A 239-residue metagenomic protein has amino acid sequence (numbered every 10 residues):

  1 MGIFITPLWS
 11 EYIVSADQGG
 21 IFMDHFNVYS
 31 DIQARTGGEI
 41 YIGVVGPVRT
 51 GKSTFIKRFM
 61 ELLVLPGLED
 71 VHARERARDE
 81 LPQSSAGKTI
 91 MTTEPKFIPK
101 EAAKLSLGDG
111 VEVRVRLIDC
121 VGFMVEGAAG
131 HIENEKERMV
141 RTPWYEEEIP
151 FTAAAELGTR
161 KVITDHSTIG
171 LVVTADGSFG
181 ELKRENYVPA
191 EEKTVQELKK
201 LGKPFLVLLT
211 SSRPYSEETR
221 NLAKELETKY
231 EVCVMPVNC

Functional and structural regions predicted by a protein language model:
I3-F22: Short, Lys/Arg-enriched N-terminal segments with co-localized hydrophobic residues within the first ~10-30 amino acids
D24-M139: Conserved G1/Walker A P-loop phosphate-binding module
V113, H166-I169, L201-P204, Y230-C233: Short glycine-/polar-rich loops that comprise or flank the Walker A/P-loop and associated switch/sensor motifs
V121-M124, D176-F179, S212-Y215: Conserved nucleotide-binding/hydrolysis micro-motifs of P-loop NTPases
A129-F179: Inter-motif core of Ras-like GTPase G domains
L157-G158, F179-G202: Amphipathic helical hotspot of TIR/SEFIR-family domains
V172, V207-L209: Structural beta-sheet core signal
P204, S211-C239: Canonical P-loop GTPase G-domain recognition
